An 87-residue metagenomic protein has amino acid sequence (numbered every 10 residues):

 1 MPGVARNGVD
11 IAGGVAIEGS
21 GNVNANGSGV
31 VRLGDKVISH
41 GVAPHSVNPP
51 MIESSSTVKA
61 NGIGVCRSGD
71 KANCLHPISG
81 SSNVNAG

Functional and structural regions predicted by a protein language model:
M1-G87: Intrinsically disordered, low-complexity proline/glycine-rich segments
